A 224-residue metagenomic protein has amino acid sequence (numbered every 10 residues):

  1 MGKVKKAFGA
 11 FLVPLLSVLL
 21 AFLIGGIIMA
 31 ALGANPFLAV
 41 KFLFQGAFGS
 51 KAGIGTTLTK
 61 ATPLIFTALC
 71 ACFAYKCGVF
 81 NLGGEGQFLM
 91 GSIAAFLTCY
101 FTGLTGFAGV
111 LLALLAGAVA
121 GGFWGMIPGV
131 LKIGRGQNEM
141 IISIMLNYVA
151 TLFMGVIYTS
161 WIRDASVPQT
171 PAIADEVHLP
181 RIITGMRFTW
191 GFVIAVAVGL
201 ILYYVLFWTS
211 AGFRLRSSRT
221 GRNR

Functional and structural regions predicted by a protein language model:
M1-A7: Short, Lys/Arg-rich, polar N-terminal cytosolic tail immediately upstream of the first transmembrane signal-anchor
A7-V13, A47-T59, G83, A108-L111 (+1 more regions): Interfacial loop-to-helix junctions that mark the boundaries of transmembrane helices in multi-pass membrane
G9-A31: N-terminal signal-anchor transmembrane alpha helix
V18, F88, S92-F96, N147-T151 (+1 more regions): Residue-level recognition of pore/gate-forming positions within transmembrane alpha-helices of multi-pass
G26-A47, W161-A172: Interfacial/capping segments of alpha-helical transmembrane domains
I27-L32, L38, A47-T102, V119-Q137: Single transmembrane alpha-helix segments in multi-pass membrane proteins
K51, E139, S143-W208: Transmembrane helix-bundle core of multi-pass membrane transporters and related energy-transducing complexes
I201-R224: Membrane-helix/interface signature in polytopic inner-membrane proteins
